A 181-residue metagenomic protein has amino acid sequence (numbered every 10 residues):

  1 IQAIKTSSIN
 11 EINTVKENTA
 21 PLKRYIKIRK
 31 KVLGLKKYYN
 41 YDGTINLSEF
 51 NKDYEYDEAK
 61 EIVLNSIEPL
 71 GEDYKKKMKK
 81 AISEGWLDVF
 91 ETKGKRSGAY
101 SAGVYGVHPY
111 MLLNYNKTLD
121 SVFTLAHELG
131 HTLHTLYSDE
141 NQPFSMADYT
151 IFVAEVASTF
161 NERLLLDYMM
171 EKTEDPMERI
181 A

Functional and structural regions predicted by a protein language model:
I1-A181: Cation-handling catalytic/transport regions enriched in His/Asp/Glu
